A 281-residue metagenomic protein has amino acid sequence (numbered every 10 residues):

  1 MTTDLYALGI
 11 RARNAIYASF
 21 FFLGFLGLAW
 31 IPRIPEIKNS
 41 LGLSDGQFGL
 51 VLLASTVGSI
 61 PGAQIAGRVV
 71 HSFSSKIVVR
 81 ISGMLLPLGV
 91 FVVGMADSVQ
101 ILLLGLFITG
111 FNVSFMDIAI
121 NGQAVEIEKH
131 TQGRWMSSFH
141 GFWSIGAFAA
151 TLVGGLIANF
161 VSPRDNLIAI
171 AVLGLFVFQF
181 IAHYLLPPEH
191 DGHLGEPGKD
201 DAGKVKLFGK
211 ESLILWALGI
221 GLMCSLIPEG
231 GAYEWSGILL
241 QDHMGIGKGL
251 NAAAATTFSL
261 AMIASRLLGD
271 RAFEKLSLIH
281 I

Functional and structural regions predicted by a protein language model:
P32-D45, E234-G249: Short amphipathic helix-loop junctions that connect adjacent transmembrane helices in Major Facilitator Superfamily/SLC
G42, S74, M95-Q100: Helix-breaking motifs and short loop linkers at transmembrane-helix boundaries and internal kinks in secondary membrane
G62-S74, A158, R266-S277: Helix-to-loop junctions at the C-terminal end of transmembrane segments in multipass secondary transporters
A63-V93: Conserved MFS/SLC helix-loop-helix module at the cytosolic interface between two early adjacent transmembrane helices
Q100-I108: Paired small-residue
T109-G141: Cytoplasmic helix-loop-helix junction between adjacent transmembrane helices in 12-TM secondary transporters
N166-H183: Symmetry-related core transmembrane helices of the 12-TM Major Facilitator Superfamily/SLC fold
I279-I281: Conserved small/polar residues in nucleotide/adenosyl-binding loops
